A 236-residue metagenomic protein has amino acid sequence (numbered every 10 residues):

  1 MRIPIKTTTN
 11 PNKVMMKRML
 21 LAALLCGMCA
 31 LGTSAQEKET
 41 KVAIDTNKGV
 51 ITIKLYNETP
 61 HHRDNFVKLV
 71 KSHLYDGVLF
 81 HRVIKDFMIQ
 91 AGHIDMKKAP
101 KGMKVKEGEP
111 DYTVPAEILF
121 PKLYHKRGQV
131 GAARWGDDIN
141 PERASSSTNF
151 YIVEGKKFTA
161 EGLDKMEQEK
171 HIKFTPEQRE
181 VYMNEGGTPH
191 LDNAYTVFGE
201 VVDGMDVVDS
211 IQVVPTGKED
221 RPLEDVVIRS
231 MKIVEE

Functional and structural regions predicted by a protein language model:
M1-M16: N-terminal secretory signal peptides that target proteins for export/translocation
T7-T8, L21-A23: Short helix-onset patch at the extreme N-terminus, typifying the N->h transition of secretory signal peptides
A22-A30: Bacterial N-terminal signal peptides
L31-E236: Cyclophilin-like peptidyl-prolyl cis-trans isomerases
